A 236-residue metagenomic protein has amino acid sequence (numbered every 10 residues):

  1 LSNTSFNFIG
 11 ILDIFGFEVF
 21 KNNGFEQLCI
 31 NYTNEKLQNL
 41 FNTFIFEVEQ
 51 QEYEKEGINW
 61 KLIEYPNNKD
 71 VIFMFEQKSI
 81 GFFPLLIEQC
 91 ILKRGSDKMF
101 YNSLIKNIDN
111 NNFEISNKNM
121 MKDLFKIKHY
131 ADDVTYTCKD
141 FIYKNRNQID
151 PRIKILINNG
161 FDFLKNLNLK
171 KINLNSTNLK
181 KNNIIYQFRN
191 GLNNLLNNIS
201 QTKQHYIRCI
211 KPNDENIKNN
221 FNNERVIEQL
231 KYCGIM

Functional and structural regions predicted by a protein language model:
L1-S2, G10-M236: Extended, low-complexity interaction tracts enriched in P/G/S/Q
